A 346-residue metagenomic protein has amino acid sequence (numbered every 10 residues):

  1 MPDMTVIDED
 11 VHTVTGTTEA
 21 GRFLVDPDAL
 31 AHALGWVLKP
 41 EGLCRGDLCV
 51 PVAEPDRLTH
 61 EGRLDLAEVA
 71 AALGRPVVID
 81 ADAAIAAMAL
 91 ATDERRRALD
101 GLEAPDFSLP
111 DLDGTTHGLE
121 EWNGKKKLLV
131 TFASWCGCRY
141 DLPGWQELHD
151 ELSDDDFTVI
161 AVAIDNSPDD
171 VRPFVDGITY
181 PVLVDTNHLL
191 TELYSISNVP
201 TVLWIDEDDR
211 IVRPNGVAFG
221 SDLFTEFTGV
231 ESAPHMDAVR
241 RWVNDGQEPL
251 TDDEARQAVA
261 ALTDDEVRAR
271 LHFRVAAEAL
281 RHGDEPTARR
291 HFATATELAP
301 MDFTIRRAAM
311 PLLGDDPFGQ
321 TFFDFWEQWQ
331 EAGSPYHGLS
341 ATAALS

Functional and structural regions predicted by a protein language model:
M1-N123: Primary recognition of N-terminal secretory signal peptides and signal-anchoring hydrophobic helices
N123-E147, E151: Conserved redox-active cysteine motifs that mediate thiol-disulfide chemistry, especially di-cysteine Cys-X(1-2)-Cys
Y140-D176: Structural microenvironment flanking redox-active thiols in thiol-disulfide oxidoreductases
F174-V199, L203-I205: Short, internal strand/loop/helix patches that form the active-site neighborhood or redox-interaction surface
D206-T287, L313: Thiol-/selenol-based redox modules, centered on thioredoxin-like and closely related oxidoreductase domains
E266, A299-P300: Short coil turns that delineate tetratricopeptide repeat
L312-A341: Alpha-helical linker/edge segments of TPR/alpha-solenoid repeat scaffolds and analogous pre-/post-domain helices
